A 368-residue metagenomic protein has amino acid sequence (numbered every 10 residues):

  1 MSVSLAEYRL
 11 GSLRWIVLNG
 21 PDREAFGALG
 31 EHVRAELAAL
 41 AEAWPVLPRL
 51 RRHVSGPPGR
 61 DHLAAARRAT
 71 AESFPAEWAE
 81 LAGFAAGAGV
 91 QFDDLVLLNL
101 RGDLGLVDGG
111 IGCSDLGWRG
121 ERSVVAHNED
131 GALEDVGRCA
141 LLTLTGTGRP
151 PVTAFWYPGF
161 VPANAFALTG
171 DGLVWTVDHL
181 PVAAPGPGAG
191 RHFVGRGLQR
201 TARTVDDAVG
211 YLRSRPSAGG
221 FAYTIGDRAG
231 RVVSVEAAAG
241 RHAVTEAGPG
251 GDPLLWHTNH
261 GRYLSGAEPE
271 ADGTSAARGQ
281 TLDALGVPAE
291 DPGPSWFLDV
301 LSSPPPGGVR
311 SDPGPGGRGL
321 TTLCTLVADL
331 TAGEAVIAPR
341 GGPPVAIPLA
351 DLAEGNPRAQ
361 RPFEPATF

Functional and structural regions predicted by a protein language model:
M1-I111, T201-A222, D227-G240, P249-F368: C-terminus-biased signal that marks the final domain/tail of proteins
V54-G59, G170-G172, V182-G186, G197 (+1 more regions): Short amphipathic alpha-helical segments, especially helix-boundary/capping motifs
L98-F193, L323-L326, A335-V336: Internal mixed beta-strand/loop scaffold within catalytic domains of large alpha/beta enzymes
G131-L133, P181-A183, G240-H242, G342-V345: Short, surface-exposed beta-strand-loop junctions and turns on beta-sheet-rich folds
R149, H179-G219: Compact, glycine/acidic-enriched structural inserts
T245: Extended polysaccharide-engagement surfaces of secreted carbohydrate-active enzymes
